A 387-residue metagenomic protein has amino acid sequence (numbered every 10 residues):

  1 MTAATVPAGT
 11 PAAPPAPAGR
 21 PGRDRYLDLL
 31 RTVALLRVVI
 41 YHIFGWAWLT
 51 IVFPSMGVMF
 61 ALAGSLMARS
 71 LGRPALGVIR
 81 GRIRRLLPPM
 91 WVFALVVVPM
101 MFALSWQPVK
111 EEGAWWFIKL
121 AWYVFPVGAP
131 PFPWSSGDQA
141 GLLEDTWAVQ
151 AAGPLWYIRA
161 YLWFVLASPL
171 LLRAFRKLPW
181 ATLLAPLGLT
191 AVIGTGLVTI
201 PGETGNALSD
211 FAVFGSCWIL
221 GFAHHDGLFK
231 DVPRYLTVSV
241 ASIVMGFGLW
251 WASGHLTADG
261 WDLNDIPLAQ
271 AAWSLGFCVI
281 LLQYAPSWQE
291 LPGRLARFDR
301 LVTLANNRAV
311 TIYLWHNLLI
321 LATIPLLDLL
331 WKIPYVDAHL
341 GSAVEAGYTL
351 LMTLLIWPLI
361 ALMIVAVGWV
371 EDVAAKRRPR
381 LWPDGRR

Functional and structural regions predicted by a protein language model:
T2-R387: Alpha-helical transmembrane segments and their immediate juxtamembrane cytosolic regions
